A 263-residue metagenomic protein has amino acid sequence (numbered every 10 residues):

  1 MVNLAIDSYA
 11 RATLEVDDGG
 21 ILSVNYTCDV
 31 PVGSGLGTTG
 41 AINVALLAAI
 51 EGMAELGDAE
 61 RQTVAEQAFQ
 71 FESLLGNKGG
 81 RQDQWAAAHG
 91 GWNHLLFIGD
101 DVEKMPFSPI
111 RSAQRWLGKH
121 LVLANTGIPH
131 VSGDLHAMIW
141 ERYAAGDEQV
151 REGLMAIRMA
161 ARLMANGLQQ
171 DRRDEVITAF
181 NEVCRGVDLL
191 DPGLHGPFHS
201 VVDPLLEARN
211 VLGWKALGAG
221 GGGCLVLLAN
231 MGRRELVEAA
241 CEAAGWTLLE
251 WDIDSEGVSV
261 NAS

Functional and structural regions predicted by a protein language model:
N3, A10-E15, T27, P31-V32 (+4 more regions): C-terminal nucleotide
D17-G19: Contiguous domain-boundary segments centered on the initiation and propagation of an alpha-helix
L36-D58: DPxDG-like acidic metal-binding loop motif
R61-A65: Alpha-helical scaffolds flanking conserved acidic
G222: Glycine-rich active-site/cofactor-binding loop and its immediate structural neighborhood
